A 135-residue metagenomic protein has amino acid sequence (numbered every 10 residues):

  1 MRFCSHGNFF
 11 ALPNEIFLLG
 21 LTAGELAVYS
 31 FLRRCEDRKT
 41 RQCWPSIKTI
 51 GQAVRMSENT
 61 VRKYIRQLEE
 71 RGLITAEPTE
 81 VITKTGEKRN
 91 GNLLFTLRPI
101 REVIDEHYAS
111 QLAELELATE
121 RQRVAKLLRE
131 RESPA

Functional and structural regions predicted by a protein language model:
M1-A135: Electropositive, intrinsically flexible nucleic-acid-contacting patches
